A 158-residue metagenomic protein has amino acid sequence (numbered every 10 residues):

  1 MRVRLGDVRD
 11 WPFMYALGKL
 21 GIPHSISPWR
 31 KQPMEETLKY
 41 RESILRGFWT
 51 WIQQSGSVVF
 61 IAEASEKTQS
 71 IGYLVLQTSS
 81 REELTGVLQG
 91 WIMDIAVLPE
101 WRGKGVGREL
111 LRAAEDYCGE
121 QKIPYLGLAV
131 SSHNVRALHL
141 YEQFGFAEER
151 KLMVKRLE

Functional and structural regions predicted by a protein language model:
R2-A16, I22-S27: A short beta-loop-alpha structural element at the N-terminal edge of CoA-dependent acyl/N-acetyltransferase catalytic
I22-G47: Conserved GNAT-fold acetyl-CoA-binding loop/helix
S43-I61, W91: A short helix-loop-beta-strand connector motif used in the catalytic cores of GNAT acetyltransferases and, in some
I61, T68-T78, W91, A96: Conserved beta-strand in the GNAT
G86-P99, K151-V154: Conserved acetyl-CoA binding element of GNAT-fold acetyltransferases
D94-V97, G103-D116, E120, H139-Q143: Conserved acetyl-CoA-binding loop-helix of GNAT-fold acetyltransferases
I123, E142-K151: Conserved acetyl-CoA-binding loop of GNAT-fold acetyltransferases
L126-A137, V154-E158: Conserved beta-strand-loop-alpha-helix junction that forms the acyl-donor binding cleft
